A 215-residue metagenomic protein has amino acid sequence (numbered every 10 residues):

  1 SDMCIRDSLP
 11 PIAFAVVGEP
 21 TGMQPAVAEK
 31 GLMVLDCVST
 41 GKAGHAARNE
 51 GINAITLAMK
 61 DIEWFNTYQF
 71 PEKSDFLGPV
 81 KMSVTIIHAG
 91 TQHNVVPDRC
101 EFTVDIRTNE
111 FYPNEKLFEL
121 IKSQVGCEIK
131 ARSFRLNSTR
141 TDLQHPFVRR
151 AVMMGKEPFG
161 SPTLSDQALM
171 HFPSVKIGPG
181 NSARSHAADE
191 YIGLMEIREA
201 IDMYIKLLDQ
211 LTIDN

Functional and structural regions predicted by a protein language model:
M3-I5: Short, small-residue-biased leader/transition segments that mark boundaries at the very start of proteins
D7-G22: A glycine-rich helix N-cap at a beta->alpha junction
I12, V27-D36: Acidic-glycine-rich active-site phosphate/pyrophosphate-binding loop
P20-T21, V34-N215: Metal-dependent amide/peptide-bond hydrolase catalytic core, centered on the "pita-bread" metallohydrolase fold
